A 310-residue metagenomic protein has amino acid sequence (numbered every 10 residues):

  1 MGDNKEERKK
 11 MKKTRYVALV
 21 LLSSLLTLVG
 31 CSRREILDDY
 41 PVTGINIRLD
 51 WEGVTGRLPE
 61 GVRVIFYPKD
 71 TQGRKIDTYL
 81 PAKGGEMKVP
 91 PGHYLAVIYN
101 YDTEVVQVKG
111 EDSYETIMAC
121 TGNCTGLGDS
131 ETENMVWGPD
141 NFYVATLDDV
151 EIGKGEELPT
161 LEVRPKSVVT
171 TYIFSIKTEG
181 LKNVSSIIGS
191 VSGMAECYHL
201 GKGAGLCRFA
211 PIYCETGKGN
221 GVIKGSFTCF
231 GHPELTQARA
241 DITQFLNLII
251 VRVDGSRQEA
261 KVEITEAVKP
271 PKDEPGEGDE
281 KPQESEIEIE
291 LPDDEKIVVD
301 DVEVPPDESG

Functional and structural regions predicted by a protein language model:
K9-A18: Bacterial N-terminal signal peptides that target proteins for export
L28-G30: C-terminal motif of bacterial Sec signal peptides marking the signal peptidase cleavage site
S32-E35: Bacterial signal peptide processing site
R48-P59, S175-N183: Structural motif
R63-D112, S185-P270: Tryptophan-paired
R74-S167: Short, low-hydrophobicity acidic/polar segments
V136-N220: A sequence/structural signal for flexible, mid-protein segments enriched in small/helix-disrupting residues
D241-G310: Hydrophilic extracytoplasmic domains
